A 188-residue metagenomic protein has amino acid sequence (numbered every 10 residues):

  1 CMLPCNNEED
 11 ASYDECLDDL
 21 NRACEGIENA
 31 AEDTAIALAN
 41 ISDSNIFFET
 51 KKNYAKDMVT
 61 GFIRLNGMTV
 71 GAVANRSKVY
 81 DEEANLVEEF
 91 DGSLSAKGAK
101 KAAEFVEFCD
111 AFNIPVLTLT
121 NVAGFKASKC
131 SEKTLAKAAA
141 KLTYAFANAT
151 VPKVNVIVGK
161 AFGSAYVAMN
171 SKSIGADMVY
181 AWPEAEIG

Functional and structural regions predicted by a protein language model:
C1-G188: Ligand-binding clefts of soluble mixed alpha/beta catalytic domains
